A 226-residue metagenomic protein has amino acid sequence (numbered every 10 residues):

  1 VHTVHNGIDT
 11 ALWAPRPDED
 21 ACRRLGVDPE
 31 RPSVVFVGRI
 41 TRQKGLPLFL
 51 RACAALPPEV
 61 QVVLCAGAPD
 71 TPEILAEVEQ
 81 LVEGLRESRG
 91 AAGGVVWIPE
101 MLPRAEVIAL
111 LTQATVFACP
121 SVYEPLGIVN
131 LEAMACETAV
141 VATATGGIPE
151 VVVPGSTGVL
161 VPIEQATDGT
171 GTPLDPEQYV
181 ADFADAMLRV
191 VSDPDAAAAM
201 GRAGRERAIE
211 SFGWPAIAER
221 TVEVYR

Functional and structural regions predicted by a protein language model:
V1-D18, R24, P29: Donor nucleotide-sugar binding/catalytic pocket of nucleotide-sugar-dependent glycosyltransferases
I8, Q61-E79: Glycosyltransferase donor-sugar binding loop
P32, F36, T41-A55, A76: A conserved mid-protein helix/loop that constitutes part of the nucleotide-sugar donor-binding site
L75-M101, A105: Nucleotide-activated donor-binding/catalytic signature segment of Leloir-type glycosyltransferases, i.e., the conserved
A109-A114: Short alpha-helical donor nucleotide-sugar binding micro-motif in glycosyltransferases
V122: Aromatic "clamp/platform" in nucleotide-sugar-dependent glycosyltransferases that forms part of the donor/acceptor
A139-A142, V152, V159-L160: Short hydrophobic beta-strand element within catalytic cores of glycosyltransferases and related nucleotide-activated
D182, R189, A196-S211: A short, well-ordered alpha-helix in the C-terminal region of glycosyltransferases
